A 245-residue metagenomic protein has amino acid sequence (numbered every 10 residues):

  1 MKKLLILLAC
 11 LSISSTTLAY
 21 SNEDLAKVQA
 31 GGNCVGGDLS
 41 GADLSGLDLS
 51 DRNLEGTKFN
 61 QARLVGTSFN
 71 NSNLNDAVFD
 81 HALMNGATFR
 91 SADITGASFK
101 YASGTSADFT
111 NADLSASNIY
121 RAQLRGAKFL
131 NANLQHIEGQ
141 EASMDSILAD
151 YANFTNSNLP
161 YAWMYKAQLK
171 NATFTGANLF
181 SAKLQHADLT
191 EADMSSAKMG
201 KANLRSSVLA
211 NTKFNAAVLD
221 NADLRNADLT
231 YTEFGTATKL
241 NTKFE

Functional and structural regions predicted by a protein language model:
M1-L4: Positively charged n-region of N-terminal signal peptides that target proteins for export
I6-L8: Sec-dependent N-terminal signal peptides
S14-T16: N-terminal signal peptide c-region/cleavage motif recognized by signal peptidases
Y20-E245: Tandem repeat scaffolds
